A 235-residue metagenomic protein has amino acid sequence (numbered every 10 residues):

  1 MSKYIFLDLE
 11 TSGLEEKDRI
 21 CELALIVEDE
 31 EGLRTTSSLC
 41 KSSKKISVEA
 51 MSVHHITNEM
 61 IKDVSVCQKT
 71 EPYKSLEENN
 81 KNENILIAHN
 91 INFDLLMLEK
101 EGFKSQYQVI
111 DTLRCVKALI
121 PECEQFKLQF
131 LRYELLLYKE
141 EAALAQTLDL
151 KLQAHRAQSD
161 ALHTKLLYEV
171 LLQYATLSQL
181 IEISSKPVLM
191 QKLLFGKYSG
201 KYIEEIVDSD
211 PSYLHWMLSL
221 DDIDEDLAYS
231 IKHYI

Functional and structural regions predicted by a protein language model:
M1-Y107, R114, P121-A143, T147-A154: Conserved non-catalytic scaffold segment of RNase H-like nuclease domains
T11, L119-E122, F126, P187 (+2 more regions): Catalytic phosphate/metal-binding cores of nucleic-acid and nucleotide-processing enzymes, i.e., regions that mediate
H54-N58, S65, N80, I120 (+4 more regions): Generic secondary-structure transition motif, activating predominantly at the C-termini of alpha-helices
K117, Q129-Y133, L162, L166-E169: A broadly conserved amphipathic alpha-helix scaffold signal in soluble, globular proteins
L148-Q173: A contiguous pocket-lining binding segment that forms or flanks enzyme active sites
L166-I235: Acidic two-metal-ion nuclease catalytic site recognized across multiple nuclease folds, prominently DnaQ/RNase D-T
